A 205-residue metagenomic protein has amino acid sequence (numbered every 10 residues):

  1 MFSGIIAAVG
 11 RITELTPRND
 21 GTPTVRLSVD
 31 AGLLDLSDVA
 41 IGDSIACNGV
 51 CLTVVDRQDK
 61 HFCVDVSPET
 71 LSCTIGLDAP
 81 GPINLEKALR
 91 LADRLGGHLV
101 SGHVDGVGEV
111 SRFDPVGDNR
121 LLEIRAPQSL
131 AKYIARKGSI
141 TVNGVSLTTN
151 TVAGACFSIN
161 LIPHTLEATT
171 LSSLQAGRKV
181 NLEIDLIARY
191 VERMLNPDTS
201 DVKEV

Functional and structural regions predicted by a protein language model:
M1-V205: Conserved loop->alpha-helix
